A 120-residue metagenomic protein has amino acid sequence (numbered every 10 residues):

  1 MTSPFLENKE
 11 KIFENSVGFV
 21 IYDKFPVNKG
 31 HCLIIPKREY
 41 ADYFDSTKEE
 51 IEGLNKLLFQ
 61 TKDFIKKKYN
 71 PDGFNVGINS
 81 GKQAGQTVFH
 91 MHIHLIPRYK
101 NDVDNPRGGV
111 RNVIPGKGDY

Functional and structural regions predicted by a protein language model:
M1-Y120: HIT superfamily nucleotide-processing domains
